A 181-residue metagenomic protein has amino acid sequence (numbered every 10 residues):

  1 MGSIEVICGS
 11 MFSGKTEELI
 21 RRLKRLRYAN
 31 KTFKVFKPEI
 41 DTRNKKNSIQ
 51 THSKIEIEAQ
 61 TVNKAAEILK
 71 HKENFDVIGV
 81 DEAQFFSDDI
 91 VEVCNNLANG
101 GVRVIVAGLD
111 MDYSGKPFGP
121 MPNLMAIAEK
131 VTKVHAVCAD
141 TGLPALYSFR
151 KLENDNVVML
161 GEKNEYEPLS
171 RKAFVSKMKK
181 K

Functional and structural regions predicted by a protein language model:
M1-K70, D112-N123, K133-A136, N154 (+1 more regions): Conserved P-loop
R27, A98-N99: Anion (oxyanion) recognition and catalysis
A83-L97, M111-F118: Conserved ATPase-coupling elements of RecA-like P-loop NTPase cores
V102-D110: Structural recognition of the conserved hydrophobic beta-strand(s) that form the central parallel beta-sheet of P-loop
A128: Short basic (Lys/Arg) and small-residue
H135-D155: A charged, well-structured terminal subsegment
